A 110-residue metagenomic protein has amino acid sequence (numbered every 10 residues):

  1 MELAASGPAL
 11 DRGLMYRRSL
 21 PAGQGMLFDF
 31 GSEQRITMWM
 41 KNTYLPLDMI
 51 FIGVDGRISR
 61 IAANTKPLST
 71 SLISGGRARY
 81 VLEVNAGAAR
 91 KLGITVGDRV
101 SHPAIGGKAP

Functional and structural regions predicted by a protein language model:
E2-P110: Compact, glycine-rich, soluble single-domain proteins
